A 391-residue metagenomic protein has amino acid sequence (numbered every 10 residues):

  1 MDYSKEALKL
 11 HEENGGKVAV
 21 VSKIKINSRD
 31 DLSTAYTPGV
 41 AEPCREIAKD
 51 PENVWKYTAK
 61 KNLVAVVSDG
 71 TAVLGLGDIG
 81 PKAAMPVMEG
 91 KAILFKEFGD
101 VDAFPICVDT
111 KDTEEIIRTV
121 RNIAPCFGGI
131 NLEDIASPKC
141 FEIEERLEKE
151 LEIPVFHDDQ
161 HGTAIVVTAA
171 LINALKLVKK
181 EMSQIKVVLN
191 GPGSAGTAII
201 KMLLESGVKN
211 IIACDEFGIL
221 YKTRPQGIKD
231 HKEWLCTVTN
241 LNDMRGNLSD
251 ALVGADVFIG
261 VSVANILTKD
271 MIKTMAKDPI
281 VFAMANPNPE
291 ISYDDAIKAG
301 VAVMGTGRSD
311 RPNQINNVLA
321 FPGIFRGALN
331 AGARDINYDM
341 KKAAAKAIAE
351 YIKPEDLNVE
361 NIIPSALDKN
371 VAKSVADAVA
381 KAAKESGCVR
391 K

Functional and structural regions predicted by a protein language model:
M1-V155, A376, A382, S386-V389: N-terminal ligand-binding/catalytic initiation module
E12, W55-K60, K96-E97, N122-A124 (+8 more regions): Solvent-exposed alpha-helices and their adjacent loops that cap or buttress functional pockets in soluble metabolic
D69-T71, I79, V108-D109, D134-S137 (+5 more regions): Short, ordered loop/turn segments at secondary-structure junctions
L74, I79-G99, L151, H157 (+3 more regions): Glycine-rich phosphate/diphosphate-binding loop of Rossmann-like nucleotide-binding domains
D158-D159, V178-K180, A283-K391: Adenosine-phosphate binding glycine-rich loop
K232-A302, R308-D310: Rossmann-like adenosine-cofactor binding region
